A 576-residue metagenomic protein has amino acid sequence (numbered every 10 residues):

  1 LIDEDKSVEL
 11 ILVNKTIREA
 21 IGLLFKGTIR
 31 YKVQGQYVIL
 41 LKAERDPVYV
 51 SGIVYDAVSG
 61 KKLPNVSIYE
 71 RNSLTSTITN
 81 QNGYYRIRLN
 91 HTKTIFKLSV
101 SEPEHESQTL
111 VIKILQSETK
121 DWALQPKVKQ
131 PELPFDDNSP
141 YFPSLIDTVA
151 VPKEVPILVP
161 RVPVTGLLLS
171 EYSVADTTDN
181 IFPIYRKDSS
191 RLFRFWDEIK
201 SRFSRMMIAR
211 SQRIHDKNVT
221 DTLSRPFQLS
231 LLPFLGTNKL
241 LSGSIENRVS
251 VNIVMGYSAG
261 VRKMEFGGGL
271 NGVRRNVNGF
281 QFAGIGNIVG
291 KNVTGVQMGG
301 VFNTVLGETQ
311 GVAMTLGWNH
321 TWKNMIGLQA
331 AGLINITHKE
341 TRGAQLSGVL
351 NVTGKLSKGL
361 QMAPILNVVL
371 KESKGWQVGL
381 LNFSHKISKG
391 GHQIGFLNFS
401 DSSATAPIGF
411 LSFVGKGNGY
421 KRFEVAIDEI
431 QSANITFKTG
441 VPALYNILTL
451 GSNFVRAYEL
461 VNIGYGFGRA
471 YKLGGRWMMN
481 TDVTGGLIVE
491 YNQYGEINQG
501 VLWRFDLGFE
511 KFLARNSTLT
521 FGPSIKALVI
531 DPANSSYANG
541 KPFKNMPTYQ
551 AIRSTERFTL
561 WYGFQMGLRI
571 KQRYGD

Functional and structural regions predicted by a protein language model:
I2-L23, K42-D46, I87-L89: Short acidic/polar beta-strand-loop edge motifs in secreted extracellular and Gram-negative envelope-associated
N14-I17, K61-L63, R86-F96, I112-I114: Short Pro-Gly-centered beta-turn/loop motif in secreted/extracellular proteins
F25-R30, T94-V111, P126-V128: A short, solvent-exposed loop/turn motif at the edges and junctions of modular extracellular/periplasmic domains
G35-R45, K113-N138, K153-P160: Extracellular beta-sheet/turn segments enriched in Thr/Pro/Gly and aliphatic residues
I53-P64: Structural motif
S73-Y84: Short, acidic Ser/Thr/Gly-rich low-complexity loop/linker segments typical of extracellular and cell-surface proteins
V251-I253, L380, F396, F410 (+9 more regions): Residues on the lipid-exposed face of transmembrane beta-strands in outer-membrane beta-barrel proteins
M255-Y257, L270-G272, G286-I288, F302-T304 (+12 more regions): Transmembrane beta-strands of outer-membrane beta-barrel pores
